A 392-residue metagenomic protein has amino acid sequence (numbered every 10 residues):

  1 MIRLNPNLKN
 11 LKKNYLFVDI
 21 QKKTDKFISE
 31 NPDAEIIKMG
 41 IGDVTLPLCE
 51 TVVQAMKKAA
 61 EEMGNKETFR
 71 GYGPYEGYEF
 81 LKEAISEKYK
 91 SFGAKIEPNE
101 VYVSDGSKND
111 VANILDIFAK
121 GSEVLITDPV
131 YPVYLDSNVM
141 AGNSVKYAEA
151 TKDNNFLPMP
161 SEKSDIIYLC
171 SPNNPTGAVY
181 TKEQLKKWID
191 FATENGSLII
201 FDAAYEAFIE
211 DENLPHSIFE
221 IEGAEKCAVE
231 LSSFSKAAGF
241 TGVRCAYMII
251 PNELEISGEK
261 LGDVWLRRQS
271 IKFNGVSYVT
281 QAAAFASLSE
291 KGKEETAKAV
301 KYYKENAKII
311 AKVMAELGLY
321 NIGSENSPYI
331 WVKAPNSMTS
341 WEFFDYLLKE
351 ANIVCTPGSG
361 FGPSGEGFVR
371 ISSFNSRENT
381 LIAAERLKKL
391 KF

Functional and structural regions predicted by a protein language model:
I2-G106, N113, S287-E290: N-terminal small-domain helix-loop-helix segment of the aminotransferase-like
N31, A141, E194-N195, L317 (+1 more regions): Helix C-cap/helix->beta junction micro-motif
E67-A192, E206-D211, P215-I221, E225: Conserved core of the PLP fold type I
E87, K95, S337, Y346-C355 (+1 more regions): PLP-dependent enzyme catalytic core of the Aspartate aminotransferase-like
I126, Y147, F201, C355-P357: Hydrophobic residues in well-ordered beta-strands that form the structural core
I221-K301, K308-K312: Conserved core segment of the aminotransferase class I/II
Q281, F285, V300-M314, N321-K333 (+1 more regions): Conserved glycine-rich beta-strand-loop-beta hairpin in the small C-terminal domain of fold type I
